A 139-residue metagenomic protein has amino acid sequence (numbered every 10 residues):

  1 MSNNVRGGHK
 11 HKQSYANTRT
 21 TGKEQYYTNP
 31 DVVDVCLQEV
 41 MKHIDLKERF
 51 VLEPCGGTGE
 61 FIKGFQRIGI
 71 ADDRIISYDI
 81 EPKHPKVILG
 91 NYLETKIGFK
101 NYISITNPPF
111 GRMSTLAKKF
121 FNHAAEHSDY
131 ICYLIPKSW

Functional and structural regions predicted by a protein language model:
M1-W139: Class I S-adenosyl-L-methionine-dependent methyltransferase catalytic core
